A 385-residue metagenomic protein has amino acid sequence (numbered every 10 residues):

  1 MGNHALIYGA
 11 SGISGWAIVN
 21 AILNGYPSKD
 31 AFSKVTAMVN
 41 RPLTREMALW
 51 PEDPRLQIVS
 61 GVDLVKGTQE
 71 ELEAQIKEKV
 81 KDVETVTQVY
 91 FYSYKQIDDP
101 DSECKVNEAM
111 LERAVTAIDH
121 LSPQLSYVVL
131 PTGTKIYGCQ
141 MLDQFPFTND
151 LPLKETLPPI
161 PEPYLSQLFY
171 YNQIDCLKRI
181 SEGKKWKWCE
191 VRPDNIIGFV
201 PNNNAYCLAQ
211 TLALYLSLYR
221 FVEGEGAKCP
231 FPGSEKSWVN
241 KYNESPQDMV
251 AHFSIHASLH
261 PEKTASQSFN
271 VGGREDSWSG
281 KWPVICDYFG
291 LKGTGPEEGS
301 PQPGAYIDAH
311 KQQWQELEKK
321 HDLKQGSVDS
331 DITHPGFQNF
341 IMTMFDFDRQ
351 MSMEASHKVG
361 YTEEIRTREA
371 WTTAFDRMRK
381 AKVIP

Functional and structural regions predicted by a protein language model:
G2-A31: N-terminal Rossmann NAD(P)H-binding glycine-rich loop of SDR-like oxidoreductase domains
T44-R113, D119: NAD(P)H-binding glycine-rich loop region in Rossmannoid oxidoreductase-like domains and their noncatalytic homologs
T87-K95, P100-F169, C189: Conserved Rossmann-fold NAD(P)-dependent oxidoreductase catalytic core, especially the SDR/UDP-sugar
N172, E235-L259, S266-Q267: Substrate-positioning beta->alpha
D175-A205: Conserved beta-loop-beta element that borders a ligand/cofactor-binding pocket
K184, G198-L216, A257-F269: Glycine/proline-rich active-site loop of Rossmann-fold NAD(P)-dependent oxidoreductases
L212-D248: A conserved pocket-lining segment of Rossmann-fold NAD(P)-dependent short-chain dehydrogenase/reductase
F253-N339, D348, S352-E354, K358 (+1 more regions): Mid/C-terminal beta-alpha module of Rossmann-like enzyme folds, strongest in SDR-family dehydrogenases/epimerases
